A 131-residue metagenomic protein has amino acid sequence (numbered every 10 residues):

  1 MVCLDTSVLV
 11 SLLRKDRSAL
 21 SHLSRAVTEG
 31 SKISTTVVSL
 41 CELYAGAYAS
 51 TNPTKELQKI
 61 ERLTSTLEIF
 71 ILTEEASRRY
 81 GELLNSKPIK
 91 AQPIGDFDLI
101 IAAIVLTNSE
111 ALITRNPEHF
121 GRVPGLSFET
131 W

Functional and structural regions predicted by a protein language model:
M1, A102, L106-W131: Acidic, PIN/NYN-like endoribonuclease modules and their adjacent C-terminal/linker elements
M1-T35, A45-T64: Short, well-structured N-terminal submotif of metal-dependent ribonuclease cores
D5, T36, I94-G95, N116: Histidine- and aromatic-rich ligand-binding microenvironments
V8-L9, S39, A76, E118-H119: Alpha-helix capping/helix-boundary segments
K15-D16, G46-S50, L83, K90 (+1 more regions): Residue-level signal for well-ordered alpha-helical positions
L67-I113: Active-site neighborhoods of divalent-metal-dependent phosphate/nucleic-acid chemistry enzymes
